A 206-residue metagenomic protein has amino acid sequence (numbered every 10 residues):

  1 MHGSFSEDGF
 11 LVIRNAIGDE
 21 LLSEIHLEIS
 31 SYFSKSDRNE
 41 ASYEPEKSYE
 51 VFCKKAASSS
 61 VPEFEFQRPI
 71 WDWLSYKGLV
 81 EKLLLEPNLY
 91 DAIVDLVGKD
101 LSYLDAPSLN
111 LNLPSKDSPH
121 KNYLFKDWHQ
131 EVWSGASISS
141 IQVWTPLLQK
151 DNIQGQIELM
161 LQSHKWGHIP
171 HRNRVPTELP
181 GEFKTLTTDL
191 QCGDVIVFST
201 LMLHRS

Functional and structural regions predicted by a protein language model:
M1-E7, R14-K126: Non-heme Fe(II)-dependent double-stranded beta-helix
V12-R14, S102-A106, Q142, Q156-L159 (+1 more regions): A structural signal for short, well-ordered beta-strand segments and their strand-loop junctions that often border
G78-L85, A136, E182, L186-Q191: Aromatic-acidic/polar surface patches that form glycan- and anion
P87-D91, I141, Q191, I196: A structural signal for well-ordered alpha-helical segments within the folded catalytic domains of diverse enzymes
S108-L113, Q130, T145-Q149, L159-L161: Short, structured patches in soluble enzyme cores that scaffold and shape functional sites
F125-W133, L203-S206: Histidine-centered catalytic micro-motifs
H129, W133-N152, D189: Short, conserved beta-strand element in jelly-roll/cupin
K150-R205: Double-stranded beta-helix
